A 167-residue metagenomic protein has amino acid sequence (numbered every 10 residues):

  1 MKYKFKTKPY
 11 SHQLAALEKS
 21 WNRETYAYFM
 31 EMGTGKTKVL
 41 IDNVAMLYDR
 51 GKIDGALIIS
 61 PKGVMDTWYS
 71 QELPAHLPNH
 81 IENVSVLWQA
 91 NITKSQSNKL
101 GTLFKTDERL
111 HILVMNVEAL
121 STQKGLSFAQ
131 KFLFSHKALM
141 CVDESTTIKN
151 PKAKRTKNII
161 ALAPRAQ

Functional and structural regions predicted by a protein language model:
M1-T25, G33-R165: SF2 helicase/translocase NTPase motor core, specifically the RecA-like lobe 1 inter-motif segment between Walker
M30: The Walker A (P-loop) glycine that initiates the GxxxxGKT/S ATP-binding motif of P-loop NTPases
